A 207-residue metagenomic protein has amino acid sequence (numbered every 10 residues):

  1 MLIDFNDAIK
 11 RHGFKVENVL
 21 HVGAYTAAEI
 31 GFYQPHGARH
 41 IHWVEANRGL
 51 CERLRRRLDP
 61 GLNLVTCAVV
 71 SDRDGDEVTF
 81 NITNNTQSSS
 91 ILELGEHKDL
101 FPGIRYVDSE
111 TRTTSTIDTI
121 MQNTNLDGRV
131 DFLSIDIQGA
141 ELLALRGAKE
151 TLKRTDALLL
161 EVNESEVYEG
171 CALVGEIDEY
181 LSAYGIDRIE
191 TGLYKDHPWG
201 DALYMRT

Functional and structural regions predicted by a protein language model:
M1-T207: Phosphate/nucleotide-binding beta-alpha loop and adjacent structural elements of enzyme active sites
